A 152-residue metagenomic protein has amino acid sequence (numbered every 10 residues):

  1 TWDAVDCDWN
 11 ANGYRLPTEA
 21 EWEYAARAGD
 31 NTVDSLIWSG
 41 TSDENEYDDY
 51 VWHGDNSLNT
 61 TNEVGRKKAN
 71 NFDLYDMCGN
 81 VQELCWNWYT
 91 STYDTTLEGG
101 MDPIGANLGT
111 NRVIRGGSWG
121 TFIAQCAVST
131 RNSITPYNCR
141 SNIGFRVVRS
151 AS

Functional and structural regions predicted by a protein language model:
T1-Y47, L84: Short, well-ordered surface patches within globular domains
D3-W9, R15, D48-C78, A106 (+1 more regions): Short, well-ordered junction/capping motifs at the entry into regular secondary structure
V5, N12, T41, D55 (+2 more regions): Enriched - but not universal
T18, Y50, C126: Catalytic cores of transferase enzymes with a strong primary signal for eukaryotic protein kinases
A20-E21, S42, G54, K68-N71 (+2 more regions): Short, flexible loop/turn elements at secondary-structure junctions
D30-N31, L36, S57-T60, M77-S152: Surface-exposed recognition segments
G40-E46, K67, D73, S91 (+2 more regions): Intrinsic disorder/low-complexity signature
E46-D49, F122: General structural feature for long, well-ordered alpha-helical segments within catalytic domains of soluble enzymes
